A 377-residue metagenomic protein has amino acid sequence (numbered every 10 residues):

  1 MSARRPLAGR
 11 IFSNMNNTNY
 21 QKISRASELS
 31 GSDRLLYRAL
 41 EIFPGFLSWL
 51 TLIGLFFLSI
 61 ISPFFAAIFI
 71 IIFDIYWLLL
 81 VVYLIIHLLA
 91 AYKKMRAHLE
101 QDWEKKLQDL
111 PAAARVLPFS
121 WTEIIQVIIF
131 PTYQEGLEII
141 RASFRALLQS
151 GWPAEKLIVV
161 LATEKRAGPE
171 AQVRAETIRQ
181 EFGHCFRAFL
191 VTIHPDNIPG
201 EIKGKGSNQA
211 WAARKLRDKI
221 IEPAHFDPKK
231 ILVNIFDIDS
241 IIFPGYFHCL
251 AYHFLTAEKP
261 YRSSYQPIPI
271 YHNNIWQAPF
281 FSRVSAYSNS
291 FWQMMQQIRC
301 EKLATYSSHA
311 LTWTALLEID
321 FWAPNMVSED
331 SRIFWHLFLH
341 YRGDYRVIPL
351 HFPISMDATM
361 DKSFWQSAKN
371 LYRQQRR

Functional and structural regions predicted by a protein language model:
P6-L7: Compositionally biased, intrinsically disordered low-complexity segments enriched in Pro/Arg/Gln/His
I11-V116: N-terminal membrane-anchoring/stem segments of glycan-assembly enzymes
K93-D361, R373: Internal catalytic domains of large membrane-associated glycosyltransferases
Q366-R377: Catalytic core of nucleotide-sugar-dependent glycosyltransferases
